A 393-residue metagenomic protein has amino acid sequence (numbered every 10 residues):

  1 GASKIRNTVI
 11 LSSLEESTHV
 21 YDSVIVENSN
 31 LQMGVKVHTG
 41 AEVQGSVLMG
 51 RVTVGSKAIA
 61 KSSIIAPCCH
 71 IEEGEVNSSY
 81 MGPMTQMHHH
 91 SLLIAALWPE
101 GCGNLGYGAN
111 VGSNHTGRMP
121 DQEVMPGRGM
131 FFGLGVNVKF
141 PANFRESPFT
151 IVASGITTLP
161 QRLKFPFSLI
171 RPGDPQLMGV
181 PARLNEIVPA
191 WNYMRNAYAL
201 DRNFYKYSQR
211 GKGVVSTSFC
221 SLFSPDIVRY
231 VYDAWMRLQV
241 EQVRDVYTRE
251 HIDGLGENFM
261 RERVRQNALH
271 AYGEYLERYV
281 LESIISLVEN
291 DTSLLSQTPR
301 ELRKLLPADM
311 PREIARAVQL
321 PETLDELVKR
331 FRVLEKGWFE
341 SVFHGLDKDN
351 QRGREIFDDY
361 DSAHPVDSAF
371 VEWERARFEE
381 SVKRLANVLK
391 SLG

Functional and structural regions predicted by a protein language model:
G1-R6, I10: Structured, charged N-terminal subsegments at the starts of enzyme catalytic cores and at intra-chain domain/subunit
S13-V240: Glycine-rich hexapeptide-repeat left-handed beta-helix
R162-G393: Terminal amphipathic alpha-helical/low-complexity segments used for targeting or macromolecular assembly
